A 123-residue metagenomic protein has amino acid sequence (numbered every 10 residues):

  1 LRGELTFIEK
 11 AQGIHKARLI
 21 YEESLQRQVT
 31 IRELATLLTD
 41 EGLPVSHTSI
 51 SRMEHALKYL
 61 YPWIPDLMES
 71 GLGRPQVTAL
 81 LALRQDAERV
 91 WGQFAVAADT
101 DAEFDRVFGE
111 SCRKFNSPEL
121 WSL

Functional and structural regions predicted by a protein language model:
L1-E33: Amphipathic, charge-rich alpha-helical segments that serve as recognition/docking helices
T30-G42: DNA-recognition alpha helix
G42-A97: Amphipathic alpha-helical "recognition" segments
E88-L123: Long, charge-rich C-terminal accessory regions
